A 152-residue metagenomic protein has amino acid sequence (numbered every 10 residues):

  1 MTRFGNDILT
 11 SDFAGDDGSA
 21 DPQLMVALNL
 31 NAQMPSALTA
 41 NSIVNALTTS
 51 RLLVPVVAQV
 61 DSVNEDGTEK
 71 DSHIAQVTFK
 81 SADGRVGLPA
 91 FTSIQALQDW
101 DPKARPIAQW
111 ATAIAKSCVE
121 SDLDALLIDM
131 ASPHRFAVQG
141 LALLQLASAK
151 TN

Functional and structural regions predicted by a protein language model:
M1-N152: An interfacial alpha-helical scaffold signature
